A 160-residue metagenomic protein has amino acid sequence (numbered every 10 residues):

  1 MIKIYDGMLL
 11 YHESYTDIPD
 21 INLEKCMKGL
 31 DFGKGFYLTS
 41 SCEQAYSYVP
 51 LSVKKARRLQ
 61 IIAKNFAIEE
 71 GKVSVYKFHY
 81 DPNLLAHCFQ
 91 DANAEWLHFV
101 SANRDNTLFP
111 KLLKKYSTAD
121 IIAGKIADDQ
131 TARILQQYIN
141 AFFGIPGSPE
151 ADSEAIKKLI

Functional and structural regions predicted by a protein language model:
M1-F32, P50-L51: ADP-ribose/NAD+-binding catalytic cleft of ART/PARP-like enzymes
I2-I4, L30-D31, Y46, L51-R58 (+1 more regions): Conserved NAD+-utilizing ADP-ribose enzyme module
I61-A63: RNA-binding basic/glycine-rich loop and surface signature characteristic of RAMP-family CRISPR effectors
